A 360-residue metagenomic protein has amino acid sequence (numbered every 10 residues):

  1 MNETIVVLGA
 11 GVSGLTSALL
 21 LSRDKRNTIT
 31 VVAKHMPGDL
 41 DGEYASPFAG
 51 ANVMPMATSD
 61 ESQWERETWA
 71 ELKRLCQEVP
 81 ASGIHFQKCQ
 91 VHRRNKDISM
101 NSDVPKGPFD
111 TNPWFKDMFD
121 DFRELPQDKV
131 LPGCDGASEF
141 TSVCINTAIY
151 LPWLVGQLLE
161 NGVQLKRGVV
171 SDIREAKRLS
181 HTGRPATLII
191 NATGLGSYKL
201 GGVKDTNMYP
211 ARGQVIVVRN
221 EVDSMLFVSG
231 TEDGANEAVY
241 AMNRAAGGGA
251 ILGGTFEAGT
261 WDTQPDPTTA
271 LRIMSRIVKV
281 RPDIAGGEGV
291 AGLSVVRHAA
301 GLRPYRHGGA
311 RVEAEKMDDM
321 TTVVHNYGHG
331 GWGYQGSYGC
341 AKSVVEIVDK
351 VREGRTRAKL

Functional and structural regions predicted by a protein language model:
E3-V31: N-terminal Rossmann-like FAD-binding beta1-loop-alpha1 element of flavoenzymes
T16, Y44, A176-R272, D283-E288: Flavin-dependent oxidoreductases
R23-A45: Glycine-rich FAD pyrophosphate-binding loop
Y44-A70: N-terminal glycine-rich dinucleotide-binding loop that anchors FAD/FMN and/or NAD(P) in oxidoreductases
S59-T68, A137-W153, Q264-T269, G336-S337: Short beta-strand to alpha-helix junction loop
A70-G162: Flavin (FAD/FMN) cofactor-binding and adjacent substrate-gating region of FAD-dependent oxidoreductase domains
D128, W153, G287-L360: C-terminal catalytic lobe of FAD-dependent flavoproteins
G136-L188, A192, S197-Y198, I347: Helical element adjacent to the flavin cofactor pocket in flavoenzyme catalytic cores
